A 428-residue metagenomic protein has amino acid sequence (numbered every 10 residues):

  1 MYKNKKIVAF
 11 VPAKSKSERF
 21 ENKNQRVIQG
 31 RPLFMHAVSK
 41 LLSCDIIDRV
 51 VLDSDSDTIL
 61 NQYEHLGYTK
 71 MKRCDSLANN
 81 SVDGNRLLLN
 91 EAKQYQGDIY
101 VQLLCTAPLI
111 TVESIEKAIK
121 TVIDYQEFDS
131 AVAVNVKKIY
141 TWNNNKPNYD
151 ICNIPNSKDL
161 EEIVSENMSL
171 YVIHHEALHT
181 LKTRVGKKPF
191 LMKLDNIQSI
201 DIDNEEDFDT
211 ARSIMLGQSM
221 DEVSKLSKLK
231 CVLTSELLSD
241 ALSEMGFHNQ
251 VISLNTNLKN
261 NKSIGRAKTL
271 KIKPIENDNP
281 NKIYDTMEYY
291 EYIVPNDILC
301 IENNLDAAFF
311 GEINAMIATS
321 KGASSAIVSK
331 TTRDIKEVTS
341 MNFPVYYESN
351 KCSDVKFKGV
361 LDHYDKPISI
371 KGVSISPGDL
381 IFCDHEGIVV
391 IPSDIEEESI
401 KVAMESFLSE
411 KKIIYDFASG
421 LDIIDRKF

Functional and structural regions predicted by a protein language model:
M1-E21: N-terminal nucleotide-binding beta1-loop-alpha1 segment
Y2-K3, E166-C231: Conserved alpha/beta core of the MobA/IspD/sugar-nucleotide pyrophosphorylase nucleotidyltransferase superfamily
L33-R49: A short, N-terminal amphipathic alpha-helix
V38, L60, N314-A315, G378: Generic hydrophobic/aromatic pocket-lining and core-packing "Φ" positions
L42-S43, K93, I123, T319-S320: Non-catalytic positions within long, well-ordered alpha-helices that form the structural scaffold/packing of enzyme
V51, D57-V101, L109-K120: Short phosphate-binding loop-to-helix
R86-L87, P108-D195: Conserved core of the sugar-phosphate nucleotidyltransferase
K230-P377, I391-L421: Feature captures the catalytic cores and cofactor-binding loops of soluble hydro-lyases/lyases that act on carboxylate
